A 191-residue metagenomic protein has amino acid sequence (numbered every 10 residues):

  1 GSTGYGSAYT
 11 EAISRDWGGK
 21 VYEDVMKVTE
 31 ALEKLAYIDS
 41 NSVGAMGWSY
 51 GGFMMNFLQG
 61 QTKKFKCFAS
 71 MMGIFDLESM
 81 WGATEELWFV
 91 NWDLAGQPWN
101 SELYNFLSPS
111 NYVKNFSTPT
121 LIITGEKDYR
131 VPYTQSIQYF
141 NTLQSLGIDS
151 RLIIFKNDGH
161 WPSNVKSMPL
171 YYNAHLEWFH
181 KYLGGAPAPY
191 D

Functional and structural regions predicted by a protein language model:
G1-D191: Active-site-proximal cap/loop segments of hydrolase catalytic domains
